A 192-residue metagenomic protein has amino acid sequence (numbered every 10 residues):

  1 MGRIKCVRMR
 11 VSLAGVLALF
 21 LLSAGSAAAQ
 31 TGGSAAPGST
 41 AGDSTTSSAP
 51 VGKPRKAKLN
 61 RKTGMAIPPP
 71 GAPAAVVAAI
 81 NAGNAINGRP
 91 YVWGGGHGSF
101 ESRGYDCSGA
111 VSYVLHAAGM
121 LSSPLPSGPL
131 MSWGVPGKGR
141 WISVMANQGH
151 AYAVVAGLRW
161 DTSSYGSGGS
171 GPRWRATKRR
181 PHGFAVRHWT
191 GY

Functional and structural regions predicted by a protein language model:
G2-Y91, G166-Y192: Intrinsically disordered, low-complexity, Pro/Ser/Thr/Asn/Gly/Ala-rich spacer/linker segments adjacent to signal
R10, N60-G64, Y91-G95, P126 (+2 more regions): Generic alpha-helix detector with strongest preference for long hydrophobic helices that associate with membranes
G71-V135: Secreted/periplasmic proteins that engage bacterial cell-wall peptidoglycan
I80, S112, A118-Y192: ...with weaker cross-activation on analogous glycine-rich loops/strands in unrelated enzymes
